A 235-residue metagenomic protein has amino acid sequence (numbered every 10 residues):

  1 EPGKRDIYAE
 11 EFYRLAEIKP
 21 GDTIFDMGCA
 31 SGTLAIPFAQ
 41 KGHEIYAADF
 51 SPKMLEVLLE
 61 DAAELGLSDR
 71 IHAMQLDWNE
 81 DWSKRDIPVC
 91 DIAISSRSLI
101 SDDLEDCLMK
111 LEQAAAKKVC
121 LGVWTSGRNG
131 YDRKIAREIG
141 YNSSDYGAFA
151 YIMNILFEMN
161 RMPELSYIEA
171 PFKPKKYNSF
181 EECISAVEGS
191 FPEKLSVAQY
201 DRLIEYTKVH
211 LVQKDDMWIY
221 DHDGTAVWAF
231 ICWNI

Functional and structural regions predicted by a protein language model:
G3-P20: Conserved alpha-helix/loop element of class I SAM-dependent methyltransferases that forms part of the SAM/SAH-binding
F25, T33-E80: Class I SAM-dependent methyltransferase SAM/SAH-binding core
A30: Conserved glycine-rich SAM-binding loop
E80-I87: Short conserved loop adjoining the S-adenosyl-L-methionine
C90-E105: A short SAM/SAH-binding and catalytic strip from SAM-dependent methyltransferases
A116-G127: Conserved beta-strand signature within the Rossmann-like core of class I S-adenosyl-L-methionine
D145-N160: Short alpha-helix
E164-I235: Conserved Class I S-adenosyl-L-methionine
